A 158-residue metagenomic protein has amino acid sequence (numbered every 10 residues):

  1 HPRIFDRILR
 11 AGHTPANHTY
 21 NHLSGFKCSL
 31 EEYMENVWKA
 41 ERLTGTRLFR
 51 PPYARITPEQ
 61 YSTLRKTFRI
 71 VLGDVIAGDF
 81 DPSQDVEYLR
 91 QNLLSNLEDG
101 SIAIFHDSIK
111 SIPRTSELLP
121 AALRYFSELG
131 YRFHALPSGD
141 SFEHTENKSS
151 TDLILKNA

Functional and structural regions predicted by a protein language model:
H1, R7-A11, C28, L93-A103 (+1 more regions): Accessory recognition modules or surfaces
H1-P2, L23-E31, R50-T57, G78-Q84 (+1 more regions): Acidic-and-aromatic substrate-binding clefts and catalytic sites of carbohydrate-active enzymes
H1-T19, V71, R132: Short, well-structured secondary-structure segments
R3, L30-V37, D85-R90, S116-P120: Charged helix-capping and loop-helix junction motifs
R3-R7, Q60-T63, L118: A short acidic, amphipathic alpha-helical/loop segment
A11-T14, Y20-L23, L30-P58, S62 (+2 more regions): CE4/NodB-like, metal-dependent polysaccharide N-deacetylase domain that modifies extracellular/periplasmic N-acetylated
R55-N96, G130-F142: His/Asp/Glu-enriched short active-site or ligand-binding loop at hydrolase and phosphoryl-transfer sites
S111-A158: C-terminal domain-boundary segment and adjacent tail
